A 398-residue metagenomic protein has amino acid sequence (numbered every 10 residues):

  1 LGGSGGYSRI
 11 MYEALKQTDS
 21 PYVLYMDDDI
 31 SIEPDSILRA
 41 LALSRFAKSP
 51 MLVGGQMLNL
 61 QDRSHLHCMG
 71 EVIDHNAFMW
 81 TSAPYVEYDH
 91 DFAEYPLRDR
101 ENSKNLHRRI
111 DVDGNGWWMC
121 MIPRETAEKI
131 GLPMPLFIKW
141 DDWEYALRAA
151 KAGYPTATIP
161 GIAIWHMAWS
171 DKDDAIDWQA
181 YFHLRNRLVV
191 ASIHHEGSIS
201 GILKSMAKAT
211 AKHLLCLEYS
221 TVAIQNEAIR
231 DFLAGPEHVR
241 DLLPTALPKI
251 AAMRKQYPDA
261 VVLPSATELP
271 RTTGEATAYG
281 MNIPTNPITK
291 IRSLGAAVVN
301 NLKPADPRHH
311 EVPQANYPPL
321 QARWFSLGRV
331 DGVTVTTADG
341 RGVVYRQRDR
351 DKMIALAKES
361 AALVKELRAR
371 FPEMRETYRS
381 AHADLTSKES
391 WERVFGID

Functional and structural regions predicted by a protein language model:
L1-R9, S31-E33, K139: A short, glycine-/small-residue-rich helix N-cap motif at loop->alpha-helix starts within glycosyltransferase
R9-Y22: Active-site nucleotide-sugar/metal-binding loop of Leloir-type enzymes
S20-S31: Short beta-strand-to-loop acidic/aromatic patch adjacent to the donor-nucleotide binding site
P34-Y88: Conserved donor NDP-sugar-binding/catalytic core segment of glycosyltransferases
Y85-M119: A recurrent flexible, glycine/aromatic-enriched loop bordering the glycosyltransferase active site that acts as
D111-M119, R124, E128-L147, G153-I159 (+2 more regions): Donor nucleotide-sugar recognition loop
P155, W165-H183, I224: Nucleotide-sugar-dependent glycosyltransferase catalytic core
R185-D398: Terminal low-complexity segments of carbohydrate-biosynthetic enzymes
